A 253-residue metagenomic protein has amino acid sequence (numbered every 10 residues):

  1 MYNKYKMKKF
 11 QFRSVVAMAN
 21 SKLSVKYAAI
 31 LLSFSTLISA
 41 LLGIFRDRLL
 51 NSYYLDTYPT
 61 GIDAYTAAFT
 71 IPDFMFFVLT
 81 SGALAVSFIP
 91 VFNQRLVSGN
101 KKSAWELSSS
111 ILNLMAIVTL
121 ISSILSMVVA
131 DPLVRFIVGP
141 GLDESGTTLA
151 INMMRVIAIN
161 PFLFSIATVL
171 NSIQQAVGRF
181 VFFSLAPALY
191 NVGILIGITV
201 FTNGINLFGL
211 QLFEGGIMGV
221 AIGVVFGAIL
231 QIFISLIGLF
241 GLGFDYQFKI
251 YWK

Functional and structural regions predicted by a protein language model:
Y2-K253: Membrane-embedded alpha-helical bundles of multi-pass transporters/translocases, especially carrier/permease families
